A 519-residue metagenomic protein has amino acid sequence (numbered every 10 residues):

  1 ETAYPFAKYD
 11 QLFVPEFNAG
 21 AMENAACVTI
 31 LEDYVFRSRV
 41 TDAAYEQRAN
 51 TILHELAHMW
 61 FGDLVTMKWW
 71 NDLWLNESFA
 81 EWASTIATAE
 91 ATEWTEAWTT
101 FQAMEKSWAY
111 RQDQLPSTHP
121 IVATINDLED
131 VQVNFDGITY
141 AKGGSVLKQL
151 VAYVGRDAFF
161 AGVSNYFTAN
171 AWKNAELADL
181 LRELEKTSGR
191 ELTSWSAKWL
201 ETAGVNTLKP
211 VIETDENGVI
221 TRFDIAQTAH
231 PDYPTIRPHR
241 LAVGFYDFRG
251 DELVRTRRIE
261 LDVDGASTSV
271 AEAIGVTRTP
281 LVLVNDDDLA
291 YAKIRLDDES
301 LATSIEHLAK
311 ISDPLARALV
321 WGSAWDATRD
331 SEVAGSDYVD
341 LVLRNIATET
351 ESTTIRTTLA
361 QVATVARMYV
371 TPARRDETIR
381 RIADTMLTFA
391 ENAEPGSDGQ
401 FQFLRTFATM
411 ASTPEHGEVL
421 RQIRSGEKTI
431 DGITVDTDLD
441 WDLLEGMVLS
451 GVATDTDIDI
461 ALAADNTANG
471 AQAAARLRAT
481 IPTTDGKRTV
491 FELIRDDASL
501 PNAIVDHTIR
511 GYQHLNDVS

Functional and structural regions predicted by a protein language model:
E1-D232, T357, V365, E377-T385 (+2 more regions): Hydrophobic alpha-helical and helix-loop surface patches within well-folded domains that function as non-catalytic
A57, I121-T124, V146, D157-A161 (+1 more regions): Non-catalytic accessory/interaction domains
